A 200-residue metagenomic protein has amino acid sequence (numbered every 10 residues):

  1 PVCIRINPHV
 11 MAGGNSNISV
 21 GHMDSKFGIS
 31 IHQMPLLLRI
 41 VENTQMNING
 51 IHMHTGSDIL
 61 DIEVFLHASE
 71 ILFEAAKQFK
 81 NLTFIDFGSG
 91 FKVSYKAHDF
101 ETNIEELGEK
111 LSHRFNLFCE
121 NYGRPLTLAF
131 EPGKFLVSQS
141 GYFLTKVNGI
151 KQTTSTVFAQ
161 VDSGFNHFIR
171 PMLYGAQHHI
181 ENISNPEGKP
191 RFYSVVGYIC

Functional and structural regions predicted by a protein language model:
P1-F84, V93, E106, K110 (+3 more regions): Active-site-proximal beta-alpha core segment in soluble small-molecule metabolic enzymes
I4, I51, F87, E131 (+1 more regions): Conserved, mostly hydrophobic/aromatic
P8-V10, S89, K134, F165: Short, glycine/acidic-enriched loop or turn micro-motifs at the edges of active sites
A12-S19, I62-V64, K96-F100, Q139-F143 (+1 more regions): Short acidic, glycine/serine/threonine-rich loops at helix termini
H52, G88, G197-I199: Glycine-rich anion-binding loop/nest that anchors nucleotide
F79-Y142: Glycine-rich phosphate/ribose-binding loops and adjacent secondary-structure elements that form binding surfaces
P125-C200: Charged (often Lys/Glu-rich) extended helix/loop segments that serve as interaction or gating elements
